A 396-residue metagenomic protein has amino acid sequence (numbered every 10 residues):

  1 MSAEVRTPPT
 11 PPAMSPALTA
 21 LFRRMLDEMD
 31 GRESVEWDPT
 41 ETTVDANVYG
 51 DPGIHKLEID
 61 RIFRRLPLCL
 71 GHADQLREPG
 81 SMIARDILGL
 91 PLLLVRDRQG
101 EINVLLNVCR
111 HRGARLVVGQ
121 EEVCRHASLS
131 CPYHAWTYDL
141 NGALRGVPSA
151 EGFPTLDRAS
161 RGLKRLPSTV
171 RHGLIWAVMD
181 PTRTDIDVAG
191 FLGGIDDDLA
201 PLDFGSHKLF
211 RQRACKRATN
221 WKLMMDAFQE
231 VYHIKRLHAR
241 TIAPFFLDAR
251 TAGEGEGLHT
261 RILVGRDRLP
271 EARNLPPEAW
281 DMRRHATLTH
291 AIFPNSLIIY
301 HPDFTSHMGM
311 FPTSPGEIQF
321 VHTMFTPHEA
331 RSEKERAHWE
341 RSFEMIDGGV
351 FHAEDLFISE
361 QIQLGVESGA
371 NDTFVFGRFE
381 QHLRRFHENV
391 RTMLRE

Functional and structural regions predicted by a protein language model:
S2-P11, V95-R96, E101, T169 (+1 more regions): C-terminal catalytic domain of Rieske-type non-heme iron oxygenases
S2-Q120, P167-T169: N-terminal pre-ligand scaffold of iron-sulfur
R23-P52, V117-P132, K164-V170, T241-E271: N-terminal short leaders/motifs
M25-S34, L140, G194-D197, D281-M282: Short, flexible segments with low predicted structural confidence
P39, A46, G50-D51, R64-R65 (+12 more regions): Generic structural "secondary-structure junction" signal
L70-R77, S81-D86, G152-R161, E278-M282 (+2 more regions): Short, solvent-exposed secondary-structure boundary motifs
Q75-P181, D185-G190, G194: Rieske [2Fe-2S] iron-sulfur-binding domain
